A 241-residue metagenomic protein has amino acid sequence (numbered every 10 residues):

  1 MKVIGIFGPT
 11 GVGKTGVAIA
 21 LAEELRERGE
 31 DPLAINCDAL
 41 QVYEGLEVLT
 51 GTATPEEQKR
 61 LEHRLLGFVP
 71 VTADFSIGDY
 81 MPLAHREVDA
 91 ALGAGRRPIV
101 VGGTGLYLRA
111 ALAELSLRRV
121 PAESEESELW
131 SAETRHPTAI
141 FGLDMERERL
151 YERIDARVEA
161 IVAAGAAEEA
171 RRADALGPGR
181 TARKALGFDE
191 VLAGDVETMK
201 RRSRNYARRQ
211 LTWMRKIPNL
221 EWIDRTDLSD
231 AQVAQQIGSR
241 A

Functional and structural regions predicted by a protein language model:
M1-A241: Phosphate/pyrophosphate-binding catalytic cores of soluble transferases and nucleic-acid-acting enzymes
